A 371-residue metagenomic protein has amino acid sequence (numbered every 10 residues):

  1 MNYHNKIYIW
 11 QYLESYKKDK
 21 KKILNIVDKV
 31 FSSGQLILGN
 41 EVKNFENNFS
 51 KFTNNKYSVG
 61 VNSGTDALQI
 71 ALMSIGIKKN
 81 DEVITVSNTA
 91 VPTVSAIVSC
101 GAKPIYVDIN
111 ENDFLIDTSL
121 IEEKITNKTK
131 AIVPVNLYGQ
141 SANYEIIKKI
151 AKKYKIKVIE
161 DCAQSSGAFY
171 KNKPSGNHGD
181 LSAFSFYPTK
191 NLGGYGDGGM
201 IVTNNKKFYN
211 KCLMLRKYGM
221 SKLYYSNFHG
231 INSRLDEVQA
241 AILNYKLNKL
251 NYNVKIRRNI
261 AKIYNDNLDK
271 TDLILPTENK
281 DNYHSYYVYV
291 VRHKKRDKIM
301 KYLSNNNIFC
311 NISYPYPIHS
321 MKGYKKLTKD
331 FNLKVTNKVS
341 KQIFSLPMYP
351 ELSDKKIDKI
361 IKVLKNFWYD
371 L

Functional and structural regions predicted by a protein language model:
M1-S74, K78, S99, P134 (+4 more regions): Conserved PLP-binding active-site segment in aminotransferase class I/II-type PLP enzymes
Y3, V42-N48, N55-S58, S119 (+6 more regions): PLP-dependent aminotransferase class I/II
V59, I84, I105, V158-I159 (+4 more regions): Structural detector of well-ordered beta-strand residues that form the stable sheet scaffold of enzyme domains
V61, V107, L346: Hydrophobic residues at beta-strand termini and immediately following loops that shape nucleotide-binding pockets
G64, G101, D161, K190 (+1 more regions): Conserved G/P- and acidic residue-centered "switch" motifs that form tight phosphate/ATP-binding loops in soluble
M73-K153, K157-C162, F169: PLP-dependent aminotransferase-like
E160-Y195, K222-N227: Conserved active-site segment immediately N-terminal to the catalytic lysine that forms the internal aldimine
F184-S185, G199-N204, N244: Short beta-strand-to-turn element immediately C-terminal to the catalytic PLP-Schiff-base lysine in fold type I
